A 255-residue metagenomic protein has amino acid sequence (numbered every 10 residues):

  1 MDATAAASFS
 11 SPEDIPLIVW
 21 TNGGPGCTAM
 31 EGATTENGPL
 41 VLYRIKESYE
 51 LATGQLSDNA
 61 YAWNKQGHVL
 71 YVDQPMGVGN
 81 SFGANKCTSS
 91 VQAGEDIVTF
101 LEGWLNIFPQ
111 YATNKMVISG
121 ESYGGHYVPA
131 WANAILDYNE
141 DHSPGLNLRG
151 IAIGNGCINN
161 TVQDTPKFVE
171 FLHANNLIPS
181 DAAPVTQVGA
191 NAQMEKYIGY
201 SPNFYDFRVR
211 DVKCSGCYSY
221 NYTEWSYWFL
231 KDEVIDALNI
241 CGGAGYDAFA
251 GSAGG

Functional and structural regions predicted by a protein language model:
M1-G255: Terminal and linker regions of secretory-pathway proteins
